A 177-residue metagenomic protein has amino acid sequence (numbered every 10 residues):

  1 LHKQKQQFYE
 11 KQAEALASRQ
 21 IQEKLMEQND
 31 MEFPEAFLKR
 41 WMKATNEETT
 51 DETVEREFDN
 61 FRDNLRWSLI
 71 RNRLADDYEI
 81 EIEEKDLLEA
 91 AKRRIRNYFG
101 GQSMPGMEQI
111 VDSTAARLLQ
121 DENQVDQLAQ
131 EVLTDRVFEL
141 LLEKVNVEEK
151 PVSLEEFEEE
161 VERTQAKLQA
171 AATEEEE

Functional and structural regions predicted by a protein language model:
L1-E177: Extended, charged alpha-helical "arm"/coiled-coil substrate-binding scaffolds, typified by the C-terminal helical
